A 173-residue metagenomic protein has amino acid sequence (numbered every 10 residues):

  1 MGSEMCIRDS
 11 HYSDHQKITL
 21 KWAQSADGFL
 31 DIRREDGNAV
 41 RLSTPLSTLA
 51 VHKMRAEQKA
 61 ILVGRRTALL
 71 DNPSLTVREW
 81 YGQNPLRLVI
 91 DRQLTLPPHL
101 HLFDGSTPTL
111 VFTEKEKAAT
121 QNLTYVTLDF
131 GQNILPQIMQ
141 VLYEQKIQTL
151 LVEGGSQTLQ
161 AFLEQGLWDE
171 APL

Functional and structural regions predicted by a protein language model:
G2-I7: Short, small-residue-biased leader/transition segments that mark boundaries at the very start of proteins
H11, H15-T149, Q157-Q160: Active-site ligand-binding patch in enzyme domains
G155-T158, L167: A generic "binding-loop/recognition-motif" signal
L163-L173: Flexible, gly/pro- and Lys/Arg-enriched active-site loops
